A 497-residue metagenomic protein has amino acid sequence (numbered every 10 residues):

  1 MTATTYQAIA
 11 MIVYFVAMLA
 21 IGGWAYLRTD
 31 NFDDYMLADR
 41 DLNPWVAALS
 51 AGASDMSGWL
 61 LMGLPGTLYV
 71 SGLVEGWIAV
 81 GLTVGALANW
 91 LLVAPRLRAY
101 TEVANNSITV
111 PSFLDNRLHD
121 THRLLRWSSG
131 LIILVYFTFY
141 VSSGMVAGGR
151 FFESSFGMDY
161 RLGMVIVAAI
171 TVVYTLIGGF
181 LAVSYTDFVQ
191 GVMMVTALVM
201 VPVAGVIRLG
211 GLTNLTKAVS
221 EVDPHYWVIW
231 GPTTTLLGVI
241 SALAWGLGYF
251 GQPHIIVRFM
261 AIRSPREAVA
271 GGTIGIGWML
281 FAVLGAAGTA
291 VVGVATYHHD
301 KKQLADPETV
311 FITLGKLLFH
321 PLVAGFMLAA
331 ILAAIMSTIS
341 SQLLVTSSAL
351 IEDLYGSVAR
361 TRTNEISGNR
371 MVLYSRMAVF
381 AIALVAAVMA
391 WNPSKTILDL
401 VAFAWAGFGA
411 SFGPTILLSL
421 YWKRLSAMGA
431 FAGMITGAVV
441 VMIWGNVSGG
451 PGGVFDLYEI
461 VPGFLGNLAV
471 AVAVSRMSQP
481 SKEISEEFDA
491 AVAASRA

Functional and structural regions predicted by a protein language model:
M1-G22, A427-A497: A generic transmembrane alpha-helix motif of multi-pass inner-membrane proteins
M1-L61, T175-G178, G191, A197-V203: Membrane-interface "cap" regions at the ends of multi-pass membrane proteins
T2-T4, L37-L42, V46, G63-V80 (+6 more regions): Loop-to-helix junctions at membrane interfaces in multi-pass transport proteins
A10-Y26, S54-M62, T83-R96, A168-L176 (+3 more regions): Central hydrophobic cores of alpha-helical transmembrane segments in multi-pass inner-membrane proteins across all
M11-I21, A86-W90, I133-Y136, R150 (+9 more regions): Hydrophobic core segments of alpha-helical transmembrane domains in multi-pass membrane transport and ion-translocation
M36, A305, V401-T415, A430-S448: Flexible glycine/proline-rich, aromatic-decorated loop/lid segments
Y69-I177, L209, R258-A402, A497: Helix-loop-helix junctions that connect adjacent transmembrane helices in secondary transporters/permeases, recognized
G178-D187, S419-A432: Membrane-helix interface "capping/anchor" motifs
